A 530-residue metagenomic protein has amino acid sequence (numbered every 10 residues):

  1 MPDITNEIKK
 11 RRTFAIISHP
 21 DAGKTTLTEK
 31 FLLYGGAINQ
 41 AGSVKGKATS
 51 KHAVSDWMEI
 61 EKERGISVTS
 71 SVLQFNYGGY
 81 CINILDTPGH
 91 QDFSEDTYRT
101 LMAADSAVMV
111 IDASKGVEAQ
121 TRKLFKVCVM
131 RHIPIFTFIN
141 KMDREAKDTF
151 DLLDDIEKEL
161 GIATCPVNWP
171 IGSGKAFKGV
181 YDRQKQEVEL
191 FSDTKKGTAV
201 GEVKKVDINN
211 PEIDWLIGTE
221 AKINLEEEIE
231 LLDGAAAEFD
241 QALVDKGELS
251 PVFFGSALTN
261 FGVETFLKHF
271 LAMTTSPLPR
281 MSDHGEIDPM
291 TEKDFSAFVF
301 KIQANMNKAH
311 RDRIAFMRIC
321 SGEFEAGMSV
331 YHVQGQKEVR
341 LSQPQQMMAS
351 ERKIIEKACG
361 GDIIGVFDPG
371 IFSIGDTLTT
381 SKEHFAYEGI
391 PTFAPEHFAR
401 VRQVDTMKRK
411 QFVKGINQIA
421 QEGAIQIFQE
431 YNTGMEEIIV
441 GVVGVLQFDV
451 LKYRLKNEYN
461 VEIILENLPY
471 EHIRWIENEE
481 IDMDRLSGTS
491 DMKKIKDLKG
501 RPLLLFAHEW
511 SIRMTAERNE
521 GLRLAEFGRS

Functional and structural regions predicted by a protein language model:
M1-S530: Structural and coupling elements of P-loop NTPases
